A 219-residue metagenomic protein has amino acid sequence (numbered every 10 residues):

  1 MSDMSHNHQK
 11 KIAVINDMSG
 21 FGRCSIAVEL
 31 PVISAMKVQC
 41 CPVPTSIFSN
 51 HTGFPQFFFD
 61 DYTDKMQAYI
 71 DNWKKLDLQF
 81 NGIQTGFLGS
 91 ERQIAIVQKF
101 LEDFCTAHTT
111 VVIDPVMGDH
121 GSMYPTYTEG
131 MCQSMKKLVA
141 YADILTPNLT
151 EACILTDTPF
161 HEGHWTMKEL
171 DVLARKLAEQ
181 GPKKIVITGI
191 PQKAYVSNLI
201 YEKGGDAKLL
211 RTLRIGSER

Functional and structural regions predicted by a protein language model:
S2-I113, M117-P125: Conserved N-terminal subdomain of the carbohydrate kinase-like
D17, D157-F160, I215: A broad detector of the eukaryotic-type serine/threonine protein kinase catalytic domain
C24, F57, T85, D143 (+3 more regions): Short N-terminal micro-motifs specific to bacterial/archaeal maturation and metal-cluster initiation sites
P42, K208-R211: Beta-strand scaffold of nucleotide-dependent catalytic cores
A107, T126-A207: Conserved phosphate/ATP/ADP-binding segment of small-molecule kinases
T212-R219: Short glycine/threonine-rich catalytic loop with a Thr-x-Gly-x-Asp
